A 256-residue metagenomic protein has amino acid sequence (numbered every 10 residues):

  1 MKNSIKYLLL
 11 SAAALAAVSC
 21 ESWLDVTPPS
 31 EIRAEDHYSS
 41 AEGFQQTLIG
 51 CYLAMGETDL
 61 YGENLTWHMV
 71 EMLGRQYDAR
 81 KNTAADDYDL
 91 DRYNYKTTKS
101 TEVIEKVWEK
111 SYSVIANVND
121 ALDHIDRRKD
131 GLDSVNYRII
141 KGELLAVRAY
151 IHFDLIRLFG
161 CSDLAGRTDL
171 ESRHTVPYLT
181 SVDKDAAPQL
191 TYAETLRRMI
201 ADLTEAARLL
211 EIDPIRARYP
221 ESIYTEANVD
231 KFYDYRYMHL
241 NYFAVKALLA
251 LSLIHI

Functional and structural regions predicted by a protein language model:
M1-P29: Bacterial Sec-dependent N-terminal signal peptides
C20-E71: Membrane-proximal, proline-rich intrinsically disordered regions
A85-F159, D185-A193, R208-L210: Conserved, well-structured interaction surfaces
V135, L158-R197: Short coil/linker segments at helix-helix boundaries
I254-I256: Conserved small/polar residues in nucleotide/adenosyl-binding loops
